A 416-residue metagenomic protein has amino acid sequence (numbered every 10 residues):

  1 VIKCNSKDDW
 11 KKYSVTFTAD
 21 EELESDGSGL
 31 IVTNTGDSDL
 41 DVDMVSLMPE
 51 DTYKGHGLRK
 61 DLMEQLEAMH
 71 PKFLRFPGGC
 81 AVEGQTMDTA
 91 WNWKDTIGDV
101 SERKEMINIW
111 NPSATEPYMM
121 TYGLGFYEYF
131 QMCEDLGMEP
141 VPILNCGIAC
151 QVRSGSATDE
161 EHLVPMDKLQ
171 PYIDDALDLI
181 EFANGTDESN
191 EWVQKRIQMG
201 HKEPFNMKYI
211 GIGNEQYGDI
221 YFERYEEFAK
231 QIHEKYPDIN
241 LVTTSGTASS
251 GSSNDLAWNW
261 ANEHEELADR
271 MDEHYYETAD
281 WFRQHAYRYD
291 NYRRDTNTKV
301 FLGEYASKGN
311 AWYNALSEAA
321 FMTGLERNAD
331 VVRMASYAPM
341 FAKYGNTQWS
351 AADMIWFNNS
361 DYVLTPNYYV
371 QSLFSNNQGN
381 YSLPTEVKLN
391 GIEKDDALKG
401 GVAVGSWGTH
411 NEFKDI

Functional and structural regions predicted by a protein language model:
V1-K235, I239, T243-E266: N-terminal catalytic cores of secreted or lumenal carbohydrate-active enzymes
G29, M354, G401-A403: Structural detector of coil-to-beta-strand junctions
M44, Y209, R270, E304 (+3 more regions): Extracellular/lumenal ectodomain signal focusing on beta-strand-rich modules and carbohydrate-recognition contexts
V82-Q85, W281, E412: Short, solvent-exposed loop/turn elements at domain surfaces
Q131-M132, K230-L241, N259-N377: Catalytic-core region of carbohydrate-active enzymes that cleave or remodel glycosidic bonds
N380-K394: Surface beta-strand/loop "capping" patches
I392-I416: Extracellular glycan-recognition regions
